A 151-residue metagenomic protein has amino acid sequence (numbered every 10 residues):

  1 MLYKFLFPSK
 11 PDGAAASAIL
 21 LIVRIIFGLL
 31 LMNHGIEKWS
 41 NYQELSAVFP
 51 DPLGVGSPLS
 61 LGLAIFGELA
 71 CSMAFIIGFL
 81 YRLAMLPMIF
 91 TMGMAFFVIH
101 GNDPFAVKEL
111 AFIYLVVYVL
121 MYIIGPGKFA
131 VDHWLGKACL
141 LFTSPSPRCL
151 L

Functional and structural regions predicted by a protein language model:
M1-S40, P58-F66, M73, I77-S144: Extended, low-polarity transmembrane helix blocks
W39-V55: Membrane-interface interhelical connector segments
S46, V117, L151: Generic structural marker for isolated residues within well-ordered, non-membrane alpha-helices of soluble domains
A47, H133, C149: Charged/polar, solvent-exposed surface patches and flexible loops
P145-L151: A short, hydrophobic C-terminal helix/tail in secreted or cell-surface proteins
